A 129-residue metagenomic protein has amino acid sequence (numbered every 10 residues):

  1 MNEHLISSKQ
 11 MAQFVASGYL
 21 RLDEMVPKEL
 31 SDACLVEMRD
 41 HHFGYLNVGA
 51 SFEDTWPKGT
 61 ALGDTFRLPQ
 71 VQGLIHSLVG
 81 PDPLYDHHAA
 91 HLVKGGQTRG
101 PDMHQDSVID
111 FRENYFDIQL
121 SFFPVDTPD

Functional and structural regions predicted by a protein language model:
M1-F116: Non-heme Fe(II)-dependent double-stranded beta-helix
F111-D129: Short, conserved beta-strand element in jelly-roll/cupin
